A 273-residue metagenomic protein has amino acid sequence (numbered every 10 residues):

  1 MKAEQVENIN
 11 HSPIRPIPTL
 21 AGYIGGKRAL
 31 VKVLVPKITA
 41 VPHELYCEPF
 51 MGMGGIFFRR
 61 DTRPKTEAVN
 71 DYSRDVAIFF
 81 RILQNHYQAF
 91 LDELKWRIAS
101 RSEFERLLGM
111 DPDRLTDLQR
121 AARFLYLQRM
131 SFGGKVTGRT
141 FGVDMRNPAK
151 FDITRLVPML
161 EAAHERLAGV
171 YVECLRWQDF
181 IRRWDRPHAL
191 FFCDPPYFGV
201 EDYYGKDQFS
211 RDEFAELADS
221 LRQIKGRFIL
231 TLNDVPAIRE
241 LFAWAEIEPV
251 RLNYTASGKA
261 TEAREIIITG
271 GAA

Functional and structural regions predicted by a protein language model:
K2-L30, P36-V41, R74, Q84-F192 (+5 more regions): SAM-dependent nucleic-acid methyltransferase catalytic core
A3-V6, S210-A273: Long, positively charged, glycine-interspersed low-complexity recognition regions
P42-F50: Conserved class I S-adenosyl-L-methionine
M51-G55, M159-L160, L232-P236: Short, polar loop motifs at secondary-structure junctions
M53-P64: Conserved SAM-binding loop of SAM-dependent methyltransferases across substrates and taxa, primarily the Class I
T66-D71: Conserved SAM-binding motif I beta-strand of class I
A77: Short alpha-helix immediately C-terminal to the canonical SAM-binding loop
F80: Conserved SAM-binding loop
